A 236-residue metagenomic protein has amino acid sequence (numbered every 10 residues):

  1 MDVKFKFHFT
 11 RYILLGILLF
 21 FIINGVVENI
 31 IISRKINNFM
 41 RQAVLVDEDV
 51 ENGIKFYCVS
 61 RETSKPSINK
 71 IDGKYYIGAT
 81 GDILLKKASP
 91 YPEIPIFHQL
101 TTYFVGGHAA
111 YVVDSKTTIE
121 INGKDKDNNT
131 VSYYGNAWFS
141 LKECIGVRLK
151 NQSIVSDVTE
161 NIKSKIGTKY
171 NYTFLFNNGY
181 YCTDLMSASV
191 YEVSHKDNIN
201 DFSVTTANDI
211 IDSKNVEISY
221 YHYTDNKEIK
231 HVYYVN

Functional and structural regions predicted by a protein language model:
M1-H8: N-terminal Lys/Arg-rich, disordered targeting/topogenic segments
D2, F20, N24-E51, K55 (+1 more regions): Activation targets extended, charge/polar-rich intrinsically disordered C-terminal tails
H8-L18: Sec-dependent N-terminal signal peptides
I54-N69: Short, structured beta-strand/loop micro-motifs enriched in basic residues and often containing a Trp
D72-R148, N171-N177: Glycine-rich catalytic cores of cysteine/serine-nucleophile enzymes that process amide/ester linkages in cell-envelope
K87, I121, E160-K169, A188-K196 (+1 more regions): Structured segments of extracytoplasmic/periplasmic soluble domains in secreted or envelope-associated proteins
V105-H108, D157, N161, Y181-A188: Extracytoplasmic/secreted proteins, especially bacterial periplasmic and envelope-associated proteins
R148-I166: A structural motif
